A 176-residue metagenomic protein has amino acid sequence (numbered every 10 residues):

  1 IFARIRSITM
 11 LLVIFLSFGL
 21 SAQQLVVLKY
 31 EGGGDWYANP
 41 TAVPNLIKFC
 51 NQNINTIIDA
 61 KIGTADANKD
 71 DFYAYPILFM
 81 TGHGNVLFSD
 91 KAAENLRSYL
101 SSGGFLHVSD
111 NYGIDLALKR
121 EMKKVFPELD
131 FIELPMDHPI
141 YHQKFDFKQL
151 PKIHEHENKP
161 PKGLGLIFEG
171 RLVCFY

Functional and structural regions predicted by a protein language model:
I1-I5: N-terminal secretory signal peptides that target proteins for export/translocation
T9-G19: Bacterial N-terminal signal peptides
S21-I77, T81-G84: Aromatic-Pro/Gly-enriched surface loop or interdomain linker that acts as a lid/target-recognition segment
Q23-Q24, K29-G33, T41-N45, D115-Y176: An acidic, glycine-rich "communication" segment
L25, I77-L116: Short alpha-beta junction capping motif
F49-I57, T81, S98-S102, E121-L129: Structured segments of extracytoplasmic/periplasmic soluble domains in secreted or envelope-associated proteins
T56-D66, V108-N111, L129-P135: Surface-exposed patches in mature extracellular/periplasmic domains of secreted proteins
A60-A67, G84, S89-N95, N158-K162: Alpha-helical scaffolding within the catalytic cores of extracellular/periplasmic polymer-degrading hydrolases
